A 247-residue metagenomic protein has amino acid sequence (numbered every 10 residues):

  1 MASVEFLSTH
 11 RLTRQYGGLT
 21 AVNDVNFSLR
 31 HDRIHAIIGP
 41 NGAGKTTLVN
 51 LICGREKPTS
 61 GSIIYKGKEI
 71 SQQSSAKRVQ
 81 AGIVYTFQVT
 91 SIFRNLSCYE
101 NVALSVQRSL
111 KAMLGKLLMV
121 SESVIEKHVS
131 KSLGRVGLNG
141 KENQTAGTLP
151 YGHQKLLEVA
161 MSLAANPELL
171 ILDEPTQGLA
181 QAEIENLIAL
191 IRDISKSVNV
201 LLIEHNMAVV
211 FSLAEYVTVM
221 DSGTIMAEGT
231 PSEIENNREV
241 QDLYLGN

Functional and structural regions predicted by a protein language model:
A2-N247: Glycine-rich phosphate-binding loops of nucleotide-dependent enzymes
